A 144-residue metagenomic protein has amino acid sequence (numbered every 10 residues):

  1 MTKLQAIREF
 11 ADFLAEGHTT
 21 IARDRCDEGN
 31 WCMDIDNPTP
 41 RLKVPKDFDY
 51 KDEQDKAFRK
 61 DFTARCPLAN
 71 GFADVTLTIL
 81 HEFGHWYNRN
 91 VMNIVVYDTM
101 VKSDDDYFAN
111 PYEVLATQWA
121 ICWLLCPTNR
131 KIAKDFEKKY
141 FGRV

Functional and structural regions predicted by a protein language model:
T2-H18: Zn2+-dependent metallopeptidase catalytic core
K3-I7, D55, R59, A73 (+3 more regions): Short amphipathic alpha-helical segments that mediate assembly, nucleic-acid/protein binding, or membrane association
F13, G17-A64: Catalytic zinc-binding patch centered on the HExxH motif and its immediate surroundings that defines zinc-dependent
R65-A69: Short consensus segments that form the blades of beta-propeller domains, in both extracellular/periplasmic
A73-L77, R89-V114, Q118: Post-HEXXH active-site segment of zinc metalloproteases
L80, G84-N88: Short active-site segment of divalent metal-dependent hydrolases/proteases that encodes the spacing between
D104-V144: Long, well-structured alpha-helical subdomains associated with metal-dependent extracellular/ecto-lumenal hydrolases
